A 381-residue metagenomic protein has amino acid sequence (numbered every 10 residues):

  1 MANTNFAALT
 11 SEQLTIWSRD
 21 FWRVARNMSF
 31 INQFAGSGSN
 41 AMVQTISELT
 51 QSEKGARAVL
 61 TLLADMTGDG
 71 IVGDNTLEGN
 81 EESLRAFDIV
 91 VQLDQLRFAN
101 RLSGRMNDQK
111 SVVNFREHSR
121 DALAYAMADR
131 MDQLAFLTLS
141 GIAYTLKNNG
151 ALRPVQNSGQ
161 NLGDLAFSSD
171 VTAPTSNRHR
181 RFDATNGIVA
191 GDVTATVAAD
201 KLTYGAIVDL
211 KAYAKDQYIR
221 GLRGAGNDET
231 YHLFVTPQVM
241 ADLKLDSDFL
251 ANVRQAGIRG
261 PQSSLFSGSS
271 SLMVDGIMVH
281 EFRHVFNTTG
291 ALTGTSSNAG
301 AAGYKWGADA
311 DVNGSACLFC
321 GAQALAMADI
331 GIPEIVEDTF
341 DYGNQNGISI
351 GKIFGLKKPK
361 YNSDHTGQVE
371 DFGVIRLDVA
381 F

Functional and structural regions predicted by a protein language model:
M1-L93, D364-V369, V374-F381: N-terminal "assembly arms/tails" that initiate or stabilize quaternary assembly in self-assembling proteins
A2-F34, N161-F381: Sequence/fold signature of self-assembling virion shell proteins
T45, N107-Q109, P333: Residue-level detector of alpha-helix boundaries and kinks
T50, A64-T67, N107, L250 (+1 more regions): Generic, ordered loop/turn and secondary-structure boundary motif
L60, F87-V171, R223-V239, Y342-K352: Long, contiguous amphipathic alpha-helices that act as assembly "spine/axial" helices in icosahedral shell and virion
M66-G68, F136-K147, V285-T289, L356-N362: Short regulatory "switch" loops immediately downstream of catalytic or recognition motifs within protein catalytic
D74-L84, S158-L162, S168, A199: Short, mixed-charge, low-aromatic patches
L77-E82, K110, H118-D121, A251-A256 (+1 more regions): Short, low-complexity, polar/charged sequence segments that are solvent-exposed and flexible
